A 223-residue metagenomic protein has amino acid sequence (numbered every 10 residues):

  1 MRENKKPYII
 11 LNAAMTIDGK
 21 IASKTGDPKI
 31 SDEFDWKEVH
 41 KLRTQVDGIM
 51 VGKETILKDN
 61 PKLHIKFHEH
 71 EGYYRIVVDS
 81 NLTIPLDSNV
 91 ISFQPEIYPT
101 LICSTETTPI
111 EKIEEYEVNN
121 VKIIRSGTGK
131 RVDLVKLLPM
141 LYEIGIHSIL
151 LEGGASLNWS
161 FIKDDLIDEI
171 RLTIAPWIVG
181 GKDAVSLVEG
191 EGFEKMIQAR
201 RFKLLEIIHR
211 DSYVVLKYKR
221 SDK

Functional and structural regions predicted by a protein language model:
M1-K223: Enzymes that bind and transform nitrogen-containing heteroaromatic metabolites
